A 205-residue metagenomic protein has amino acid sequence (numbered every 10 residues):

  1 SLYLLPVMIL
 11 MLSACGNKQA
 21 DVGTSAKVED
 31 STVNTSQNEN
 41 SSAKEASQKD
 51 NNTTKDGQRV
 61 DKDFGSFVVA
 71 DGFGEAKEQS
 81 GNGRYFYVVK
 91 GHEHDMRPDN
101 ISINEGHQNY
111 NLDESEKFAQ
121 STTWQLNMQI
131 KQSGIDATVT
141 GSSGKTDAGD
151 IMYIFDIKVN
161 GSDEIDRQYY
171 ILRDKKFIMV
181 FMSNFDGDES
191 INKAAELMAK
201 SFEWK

Functional and structural regions predicted by a protein language model:
S1-L4: Bacterial N-terminal signal peptides that target proteins for export
M11-A14: C-terminal motif of bacterial Sec signal peptides marking the signal peptidase cleavage site
K18-A70: N-terminal, intrinsically disordered, polar/charged segments of Gram-positive cell-envelope systems that serve as
N52-Q58, N82-F86, T146-D156: Short, hydrophobic/aromatic-rich segments at coil-to-beta transitions
D63, F67-D113: Secretory pathway targeting signatures of secreted, lumenal, and periplasmic proteins
F73, I178-K205: Surface-exposed amphipathic alpha-helical segments
Y85-G91, E164-D174: Short, surface-exposed beta-strand/loop micro-motifs that present aromatic residues
T123-Y169: Signature of long, low-cysteine stretches enriched in small and polar/charged residues
